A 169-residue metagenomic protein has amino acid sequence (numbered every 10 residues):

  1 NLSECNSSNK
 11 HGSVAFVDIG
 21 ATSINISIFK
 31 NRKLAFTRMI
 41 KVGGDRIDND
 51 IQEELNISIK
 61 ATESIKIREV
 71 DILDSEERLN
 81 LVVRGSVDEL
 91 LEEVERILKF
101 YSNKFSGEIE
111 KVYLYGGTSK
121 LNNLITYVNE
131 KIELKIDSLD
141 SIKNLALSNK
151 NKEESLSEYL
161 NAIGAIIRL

Functional and structural regions predicted by a protein language model:
N1-L169: Hydrophobic/aromatic-enriched cytosolic interaction surfaces used to assemble or bind macromolecules
